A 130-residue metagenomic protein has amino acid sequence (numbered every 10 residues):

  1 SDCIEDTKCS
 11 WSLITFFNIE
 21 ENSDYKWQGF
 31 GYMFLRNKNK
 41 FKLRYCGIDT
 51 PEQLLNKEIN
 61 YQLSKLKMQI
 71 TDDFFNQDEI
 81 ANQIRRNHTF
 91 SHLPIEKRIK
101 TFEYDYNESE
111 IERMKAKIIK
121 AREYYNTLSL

Functional and structural regions predicted by a protein language model:
S1-L130: Accessory terminal regions of nucleic-acid processing enzymes
